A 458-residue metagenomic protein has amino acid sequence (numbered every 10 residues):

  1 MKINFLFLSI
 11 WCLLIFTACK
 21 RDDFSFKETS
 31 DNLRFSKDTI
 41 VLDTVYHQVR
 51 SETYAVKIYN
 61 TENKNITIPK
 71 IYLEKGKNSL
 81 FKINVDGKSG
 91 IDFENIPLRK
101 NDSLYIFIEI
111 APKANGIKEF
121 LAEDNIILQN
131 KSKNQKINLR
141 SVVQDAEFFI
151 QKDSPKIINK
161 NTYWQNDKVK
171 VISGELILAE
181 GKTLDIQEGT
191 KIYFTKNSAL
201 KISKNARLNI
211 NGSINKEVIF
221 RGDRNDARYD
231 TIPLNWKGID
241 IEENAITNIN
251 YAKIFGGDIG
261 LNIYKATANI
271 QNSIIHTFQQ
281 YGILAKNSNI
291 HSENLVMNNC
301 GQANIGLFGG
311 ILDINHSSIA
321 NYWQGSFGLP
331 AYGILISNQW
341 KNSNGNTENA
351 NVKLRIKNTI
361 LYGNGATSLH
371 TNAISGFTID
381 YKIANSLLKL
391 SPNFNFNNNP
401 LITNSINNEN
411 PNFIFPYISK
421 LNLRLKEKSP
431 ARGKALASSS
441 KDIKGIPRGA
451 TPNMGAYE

Functional and structural regions predicted by a protein language model:
M1-L6: Positively charged n-region of N-terminal signal peptides that target proteins for export
I15-A18: C-terminal motif of bacterial Sec signal peptides marking the signal peptidase cleavage site
K20-F26, L33-T44, V49-S51, G90-K420 (+2 more regions): Beta-strand/loop edge motif enriched in small/polar residues
I58-N65: Asparagine-centered strand-capping/turn motif at beta-strand->loop junctions
I66-K75: Surface-exposed or secretory-pathway low-complexity segments enriched in glycine-proline and Ser/Thr/acidic residues
E74-D92: Short, solvent-exposed loop/linker segments at beta-strand-coil boundaries, enriched for Pro/Gly and Ser/Thr
K133, R448-P452: Extracellular interaction modules
